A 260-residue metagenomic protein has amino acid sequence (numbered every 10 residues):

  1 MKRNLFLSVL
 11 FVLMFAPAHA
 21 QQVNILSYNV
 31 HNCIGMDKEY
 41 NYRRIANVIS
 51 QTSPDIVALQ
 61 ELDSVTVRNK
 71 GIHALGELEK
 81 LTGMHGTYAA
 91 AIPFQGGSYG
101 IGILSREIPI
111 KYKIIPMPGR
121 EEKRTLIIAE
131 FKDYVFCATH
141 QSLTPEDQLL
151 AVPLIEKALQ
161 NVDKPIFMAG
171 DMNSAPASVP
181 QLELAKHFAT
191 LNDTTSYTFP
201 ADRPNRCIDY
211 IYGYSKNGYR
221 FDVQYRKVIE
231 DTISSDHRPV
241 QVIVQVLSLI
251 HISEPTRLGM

Functional and structural regions predicted by a protein language model:
K2-F6, A18-L81, P93-G97, P153 (+1 more regions): N-terminal, active-site-proximal structural segment of metallo-dependent hydrolase catalytic domains
S8-M14: Bacterial N-terminal signal peptides
Q22-I34, K113, I128-S142: Active-site-proximal beta-strand elements of phosphoester/diester hydrolases
V23-V30, I45-N69, F136-T139, L154-L182 (+3 more regions): Active-site beta-strand/loop signature of hydrolases that rely on acidic residues for catalysis
C33-G35, S64-R68, F94-G96, T144-D147 (+2 more regions): Active-site environment of divalent metal-dependent phosphoester hydrolases
D37-K38, L62-Y134, Q224-E230: Structured beta-strand-rich core segments of catalytic domains in phosphoester-bond hydrolases
L149-F221: Metal-dependent phosphoesterases centered on the DNase I-like endonuclease/exonuclease/phosphatase
I250-M260: Single conserved hydrophobic/aromatic residue that forms the stacking wall/gate of nucleotide- or nucleobase-binding
